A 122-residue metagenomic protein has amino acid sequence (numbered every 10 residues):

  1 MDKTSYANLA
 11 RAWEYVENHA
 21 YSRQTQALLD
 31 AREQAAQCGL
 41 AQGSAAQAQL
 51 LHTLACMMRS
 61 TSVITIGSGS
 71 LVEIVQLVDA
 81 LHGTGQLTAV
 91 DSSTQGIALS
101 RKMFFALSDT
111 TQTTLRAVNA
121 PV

Functional and structural regions predicted by a protein language model:
M1-T25: N-terminal auxiliary segments of SAM/dcSAM-dependent transferases
R11, Y15, D30, L50-T53: Alpha-helical elements of Rossmann-like donor-binding domains used by nucleotide-donor carbohydrate transfer enzymes
R11-W13, R23, R32, R59 (+2 more regions): Arginine residue identity/basic-tract feature
E14-Y15, A35-Q37, A89: N-terminal start-of-chain detector that recognizes signal peptides and the immediate post-cleavage beginning
Y21-R23, A36-L50, C56: Conserved SAM-binding loop and adjacent beta-strand
L28-Q34: Short, basic/glycine-rich phosphate-binding loops at helix/coil junctions that contact nucleotide phosphates
A45, Q49-V122: S-adenosylmethionine/decaboxylated-SAM
